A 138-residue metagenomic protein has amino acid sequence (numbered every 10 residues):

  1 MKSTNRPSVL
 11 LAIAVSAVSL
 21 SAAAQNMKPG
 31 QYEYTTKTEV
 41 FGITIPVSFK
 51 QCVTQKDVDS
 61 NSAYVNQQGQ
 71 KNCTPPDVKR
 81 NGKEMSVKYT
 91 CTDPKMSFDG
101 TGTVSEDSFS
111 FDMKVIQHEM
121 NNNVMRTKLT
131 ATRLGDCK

Functional and structural regions predicted by a protein language model:
M1-L11: Bacterial N-terminal signal peptides that target proteins for export
S19-S21: N-terminal signal peptide c-region/cleavage motif recognized by signal peptidases
A23-Q31: Cleaved targeting-peptide boundary
Y34-K37, S86-D93, D112-H118: Short beta-strand segments that buttress and anchor functional surface loops
P46, P94-G100, D112-K114, N123-K128: Short, surface-exposed coil-to-beta transition loops
P46-T101: Central antiparallel beta-sheet cores of small beta-barrel/beta-sandwich binding domains
G100-V104, R133: Extended lipid/amphipathic-ligand handling interfaces
E119-K138: Edge beta-strand at a domain terminus
